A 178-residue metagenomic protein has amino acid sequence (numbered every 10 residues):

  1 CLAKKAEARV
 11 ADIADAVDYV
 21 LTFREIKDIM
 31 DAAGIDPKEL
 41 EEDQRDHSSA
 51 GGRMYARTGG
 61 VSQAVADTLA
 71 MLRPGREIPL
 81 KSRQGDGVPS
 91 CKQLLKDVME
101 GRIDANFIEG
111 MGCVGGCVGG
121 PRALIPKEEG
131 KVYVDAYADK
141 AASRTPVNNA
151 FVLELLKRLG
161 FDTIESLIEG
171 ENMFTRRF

Functional and structural regions predicted by a protein language model:
L2-F178: Iron-sulfur-associated redox domains of electron-transfer enzymes in respiratory and anaerobic energy metabolism
